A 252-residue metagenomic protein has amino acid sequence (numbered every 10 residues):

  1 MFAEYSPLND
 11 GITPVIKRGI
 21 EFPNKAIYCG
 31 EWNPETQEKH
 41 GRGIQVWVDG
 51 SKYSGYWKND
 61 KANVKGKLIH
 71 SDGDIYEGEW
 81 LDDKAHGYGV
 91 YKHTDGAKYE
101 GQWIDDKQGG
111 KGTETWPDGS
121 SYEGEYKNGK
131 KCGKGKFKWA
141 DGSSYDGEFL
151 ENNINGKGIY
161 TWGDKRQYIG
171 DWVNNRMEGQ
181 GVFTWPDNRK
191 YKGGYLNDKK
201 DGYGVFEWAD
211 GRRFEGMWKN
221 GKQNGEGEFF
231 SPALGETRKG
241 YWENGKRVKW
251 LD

Functional and structural regions predicted by a protein language model:
M1-D252: Intrinsically disordered, low-complexity repeat tracts enriched in Gly/Pro/Ser/Thr and acidic residues, frequently
